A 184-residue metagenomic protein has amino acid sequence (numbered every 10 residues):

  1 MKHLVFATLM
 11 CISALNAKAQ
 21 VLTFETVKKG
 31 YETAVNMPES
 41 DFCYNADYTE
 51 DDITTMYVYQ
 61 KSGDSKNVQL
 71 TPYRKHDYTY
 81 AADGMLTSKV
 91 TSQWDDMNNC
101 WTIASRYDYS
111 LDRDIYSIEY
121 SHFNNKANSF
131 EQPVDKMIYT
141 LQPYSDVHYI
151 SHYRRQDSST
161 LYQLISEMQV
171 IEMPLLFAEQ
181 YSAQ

Functional and structural regions predicted by a protein language model:
M1-F24: Bacterial Sec-dependent N-terminal signal peptides
Q20-Q184: Buried hydrophobic residues that stabilize the cores of well-folded domains
